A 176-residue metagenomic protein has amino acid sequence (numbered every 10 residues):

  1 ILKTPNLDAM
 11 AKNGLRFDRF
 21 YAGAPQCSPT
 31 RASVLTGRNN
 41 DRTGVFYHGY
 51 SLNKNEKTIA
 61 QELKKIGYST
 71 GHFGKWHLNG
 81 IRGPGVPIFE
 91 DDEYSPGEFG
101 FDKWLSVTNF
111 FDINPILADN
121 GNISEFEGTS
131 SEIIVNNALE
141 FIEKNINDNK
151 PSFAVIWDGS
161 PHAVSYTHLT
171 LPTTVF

Functional and structural regions predicted by a protein language model:
I1-L169: Formylglycine-dependent sulfatase
H168-F176: Single conserved hydrophobic/aromatic residue that forms the stacking wall/gate of nucleotide- or nucleobase-binding
